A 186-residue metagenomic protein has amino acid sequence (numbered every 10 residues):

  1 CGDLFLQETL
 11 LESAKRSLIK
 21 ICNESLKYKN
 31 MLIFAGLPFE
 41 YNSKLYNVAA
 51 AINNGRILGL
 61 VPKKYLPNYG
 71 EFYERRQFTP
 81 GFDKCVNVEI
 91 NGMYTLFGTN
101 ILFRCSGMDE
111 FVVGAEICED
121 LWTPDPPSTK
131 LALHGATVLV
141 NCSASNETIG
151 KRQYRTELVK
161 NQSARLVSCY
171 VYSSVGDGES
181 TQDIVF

Functional and structural regions predicted by a protein language model:
C1-F186: Enzyme catalytic cores with a strong preference for nitrogen-chemistry domains
